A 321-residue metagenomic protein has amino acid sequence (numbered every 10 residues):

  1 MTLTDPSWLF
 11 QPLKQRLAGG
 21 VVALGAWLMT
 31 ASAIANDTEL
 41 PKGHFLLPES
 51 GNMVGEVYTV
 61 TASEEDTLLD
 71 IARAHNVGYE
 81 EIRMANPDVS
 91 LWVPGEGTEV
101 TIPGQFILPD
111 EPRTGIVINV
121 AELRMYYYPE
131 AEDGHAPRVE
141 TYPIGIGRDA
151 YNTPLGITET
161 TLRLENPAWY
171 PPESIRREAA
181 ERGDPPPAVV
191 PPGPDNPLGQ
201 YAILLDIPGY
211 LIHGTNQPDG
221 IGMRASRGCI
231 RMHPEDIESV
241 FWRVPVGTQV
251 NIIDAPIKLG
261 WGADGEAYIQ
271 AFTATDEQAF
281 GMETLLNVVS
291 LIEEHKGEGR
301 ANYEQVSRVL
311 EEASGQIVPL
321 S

Functional and structural regions predicted by a protein language model:
M1-K14: N-terminal secretory signal peptides that target proteins for export/translocation
G19-T30: Bacterial N-terminal signal peptides
A33-D37: Boundary at the C-terminal end of the N-terminal hydrophobic targeting segment
K42-N76: Primarily a LysM-type cell-wall glycan-binding module
S63-V93, P137-R138: LysM (lysin motif) carbohydrate-binding repeats in extracellular/periplasmic proteins that recognize
E65, G95-V100, G247-V250: Loop/turn positions that initiate beta-strands
F106-P218, W242, A271-S321: Gly/Pro-biased beta-strand-loop elements
G199-Y201, L205-I257: Flexible, glycine-rich surface segments
